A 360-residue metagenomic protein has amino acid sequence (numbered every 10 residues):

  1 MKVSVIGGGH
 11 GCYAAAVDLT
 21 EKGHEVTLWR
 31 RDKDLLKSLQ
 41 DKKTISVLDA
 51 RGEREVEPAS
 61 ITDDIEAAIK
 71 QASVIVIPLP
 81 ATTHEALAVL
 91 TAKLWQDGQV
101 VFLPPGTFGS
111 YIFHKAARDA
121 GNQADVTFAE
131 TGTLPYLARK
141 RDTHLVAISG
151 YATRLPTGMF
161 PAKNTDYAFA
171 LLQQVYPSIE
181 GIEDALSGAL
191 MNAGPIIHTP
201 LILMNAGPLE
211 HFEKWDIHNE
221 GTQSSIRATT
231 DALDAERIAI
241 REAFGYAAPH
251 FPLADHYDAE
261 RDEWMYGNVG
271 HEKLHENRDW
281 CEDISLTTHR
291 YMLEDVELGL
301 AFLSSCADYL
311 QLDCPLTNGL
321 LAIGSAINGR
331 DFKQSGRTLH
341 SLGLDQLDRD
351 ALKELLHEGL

Functional and structural regions predicted by a protein language model:
M1-A50, A67: NAD(P)+-binding Rossmann beta1-loop-alpha1 motif at the extreme N-terminus of oxidoreductases
G23, P58-A59, A72, G98: Short, well-ordered alpha-helix to beta-strand connector turns
G52-Q71: Short acidic low-complexity segments
V76, A81-H144: Rossmann-like NAD(P)(H) cofactor-binding subdomain of soluble oxidoreductases
F113-K214: Rossmann-fold dinucleotide-binding core
I179, N205-I238: A conserved active-site cap/scaffold subdomain adjacent to cofactor or substrate pockets
E183-L190, P208-T222, Y246-A247, P252-Y257: An accessory alpha-helical subdomain
R227-L360: NAD(P)-dependent Rossmann-like dehydrogenase/reductase catalytic/cofactor-binding core
